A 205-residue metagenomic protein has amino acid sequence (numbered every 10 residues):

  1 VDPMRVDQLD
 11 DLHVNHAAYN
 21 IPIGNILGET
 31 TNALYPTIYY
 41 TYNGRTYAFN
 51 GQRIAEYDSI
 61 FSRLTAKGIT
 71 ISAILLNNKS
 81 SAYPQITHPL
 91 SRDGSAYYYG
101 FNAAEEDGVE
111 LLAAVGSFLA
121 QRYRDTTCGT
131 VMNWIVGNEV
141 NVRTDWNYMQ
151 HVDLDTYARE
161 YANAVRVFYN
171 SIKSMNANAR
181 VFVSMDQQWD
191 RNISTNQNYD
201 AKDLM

Functional and structural regions predicted by a protein language model:
V1-R5, E56-S59: Short alpha-helical segments and helix-capping/turn motifs at coil-helix boundaries
D2-D11, L112-R122, K202-M205: Short, acidic/polar
N15-Q197: Substrate-binding cleft and catalytic face of glycoside hydrolase catalytic domains, especially the flexible beta-alpha
